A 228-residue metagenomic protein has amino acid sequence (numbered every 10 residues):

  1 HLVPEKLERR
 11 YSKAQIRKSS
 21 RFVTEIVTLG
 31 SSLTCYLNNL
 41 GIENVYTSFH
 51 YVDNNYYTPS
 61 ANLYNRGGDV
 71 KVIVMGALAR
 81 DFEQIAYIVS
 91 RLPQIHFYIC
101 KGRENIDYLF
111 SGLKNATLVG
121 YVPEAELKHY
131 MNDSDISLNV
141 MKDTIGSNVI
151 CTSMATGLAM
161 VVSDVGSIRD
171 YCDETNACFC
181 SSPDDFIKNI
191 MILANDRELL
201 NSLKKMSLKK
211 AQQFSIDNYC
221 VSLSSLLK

Functional and structural regions predicted by a protein language model:
E5-I26: Membrane-proximal helix-turn-helix segments that form the acceptor-binding/catalytic region of lipid-linked
S32, Y51: Carbohydrate-associated surface elements
N38, V52-D69, E83, Y108 (+1 more regions): Acidic anion/phosphate-binding donor-loop and adjacent secondary structure in glycosyltransferase catalytic cores
N65-Y108, L118: Conserved catalytic-core segment of nucleotide-activated headgroup transferases in glycan assembly
N132-I145, L158: Acidic donor-binding loop of glycosyltransferase active sites
K142, L158, V162-R169, S182: Short glycine-rich donor-binding/catalytic loop of glycosyltransferases that coordinates the nucleotide-sugar
E174-D184, I192-E198: Conserved acidic donor-binding segment of nucleotide-sugar-dependent glycosyltransferases
I192, L199-Q213, S222-S225: A short, well-ordered alpha-helix in the C-terminal region of glycosyltransferases
